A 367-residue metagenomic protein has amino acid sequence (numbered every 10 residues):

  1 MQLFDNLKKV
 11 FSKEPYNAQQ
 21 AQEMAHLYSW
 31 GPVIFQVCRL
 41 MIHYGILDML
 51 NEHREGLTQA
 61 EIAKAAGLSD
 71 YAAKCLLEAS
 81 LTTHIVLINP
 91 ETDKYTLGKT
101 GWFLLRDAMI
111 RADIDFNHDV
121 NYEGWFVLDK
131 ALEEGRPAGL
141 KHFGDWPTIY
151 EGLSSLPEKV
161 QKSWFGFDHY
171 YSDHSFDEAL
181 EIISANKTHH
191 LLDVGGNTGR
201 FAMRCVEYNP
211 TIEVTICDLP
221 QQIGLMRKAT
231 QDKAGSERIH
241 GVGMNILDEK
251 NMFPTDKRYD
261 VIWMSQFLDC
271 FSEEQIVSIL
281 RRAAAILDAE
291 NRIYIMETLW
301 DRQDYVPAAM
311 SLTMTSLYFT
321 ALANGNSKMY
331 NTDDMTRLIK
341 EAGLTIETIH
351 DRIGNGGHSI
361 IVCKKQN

Functional and structural regions predicted by a protein language model:
M1-L87, A185, H190-N367: Alpha-helical subdomain
V10-Y16, A21-E52, K64-A65, D70-H189: Conserved Class I S-adenosyl-L-methionine-dependent methyltransferase catalytic core
